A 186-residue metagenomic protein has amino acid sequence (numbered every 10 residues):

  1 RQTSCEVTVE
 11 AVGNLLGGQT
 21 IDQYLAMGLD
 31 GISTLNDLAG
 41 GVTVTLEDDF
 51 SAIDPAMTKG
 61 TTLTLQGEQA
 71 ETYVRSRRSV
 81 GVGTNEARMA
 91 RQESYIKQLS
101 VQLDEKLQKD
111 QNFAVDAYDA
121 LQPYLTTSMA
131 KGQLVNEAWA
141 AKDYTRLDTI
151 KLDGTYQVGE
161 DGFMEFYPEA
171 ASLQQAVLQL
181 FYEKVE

Functional and structural regions predicted by a protein language model:
R1-M57: Amphipathic, coiled-coil-like alpha-helical scaffolding segments used for oligomerization/assembly
R1-Q2, V12, G18-Q23, R78-A87 (+3 more regions): Second-shell loop/turn segments in exported
C5-G13, L29-S33, D37-A39, G67 (+8 more regions): Extracytoplasmic/secreted envelope proteins and their assembly/folding machinery, especially bacterial periplasmic
G13-G17, D37-G41, R75, S79 (+7 more regions): Sec-exported extracytoplasmic/periplasmic mature domains
Q23-A26, Y73, D148-K151: Structural recognition of the beta-strand scaffold that forms the well-ordered cores of secreted hydrolase catalytic
L29, D49, R78-S79, G154-Q157: Residues that form or immediately flank small-molecule/cofactor binding pockets and catalytic motifs
T34-F113: Flexible, polar/acidic helix-loop-strand segments at domain edges
T61, L65, Y124-E186: C-terminal solvent-exposed extensions
